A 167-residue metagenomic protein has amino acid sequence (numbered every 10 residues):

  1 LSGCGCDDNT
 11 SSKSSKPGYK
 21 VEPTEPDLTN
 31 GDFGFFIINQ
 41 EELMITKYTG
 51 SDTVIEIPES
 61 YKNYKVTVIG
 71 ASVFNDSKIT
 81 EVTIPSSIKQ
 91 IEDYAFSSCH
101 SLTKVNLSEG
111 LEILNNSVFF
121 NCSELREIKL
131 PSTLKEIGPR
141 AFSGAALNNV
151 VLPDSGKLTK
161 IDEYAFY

Functional and structural regions predicted by a protein language model:
S2-G5: C-terminal motif of bacterial Sec signal peptides marking the signal peptidase cleavage site
K13-I37: N-terminal low-complexity, Pro/Thr/Ser-rich intrinsically disordered segments that act as propeptides or flexible
D32-F33, Q40-E41, G50-V68, S77-Q90 (+3 more regions): Structural signature of tandem-repeat unit edges
K160-Y167: Short, intrinsically disordered, charge-balanced linker/junction segments flanking boundaries in proteins
